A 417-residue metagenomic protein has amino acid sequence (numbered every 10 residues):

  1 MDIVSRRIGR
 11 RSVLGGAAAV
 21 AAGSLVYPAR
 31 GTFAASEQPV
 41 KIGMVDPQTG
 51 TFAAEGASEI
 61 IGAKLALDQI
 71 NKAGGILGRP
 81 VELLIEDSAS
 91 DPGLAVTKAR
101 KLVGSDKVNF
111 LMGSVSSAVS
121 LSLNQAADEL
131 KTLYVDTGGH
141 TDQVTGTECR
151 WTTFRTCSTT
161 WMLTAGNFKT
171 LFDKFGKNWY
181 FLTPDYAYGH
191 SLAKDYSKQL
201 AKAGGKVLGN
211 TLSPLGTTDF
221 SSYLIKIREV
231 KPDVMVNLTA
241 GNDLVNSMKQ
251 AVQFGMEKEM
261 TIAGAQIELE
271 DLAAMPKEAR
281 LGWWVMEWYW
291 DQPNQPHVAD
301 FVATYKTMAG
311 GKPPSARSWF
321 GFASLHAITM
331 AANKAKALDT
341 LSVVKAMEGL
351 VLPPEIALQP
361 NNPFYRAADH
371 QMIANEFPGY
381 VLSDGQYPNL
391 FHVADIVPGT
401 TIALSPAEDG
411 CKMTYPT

Functional and structural regions predicted by a protein language model:
D2-G9, L14-G16, G23-A29, F33-T417: Extracytosolic ligand-binding ectodomains
